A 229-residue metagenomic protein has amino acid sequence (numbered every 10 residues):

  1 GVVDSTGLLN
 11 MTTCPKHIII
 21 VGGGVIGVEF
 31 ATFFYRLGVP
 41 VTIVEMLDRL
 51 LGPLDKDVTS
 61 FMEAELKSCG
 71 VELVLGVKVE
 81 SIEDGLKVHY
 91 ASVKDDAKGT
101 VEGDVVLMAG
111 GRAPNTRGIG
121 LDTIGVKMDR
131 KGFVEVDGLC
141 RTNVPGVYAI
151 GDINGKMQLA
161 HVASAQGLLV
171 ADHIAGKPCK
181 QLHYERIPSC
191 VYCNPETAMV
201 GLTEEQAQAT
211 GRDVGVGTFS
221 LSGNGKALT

Functional and structural regions predicted by a protein language model:
G1, P40, E72, T100 (+2 more regions): Conserved beta-strand segments of alpha/beta enzyme cores
G1-C14, T100-G176: FAD-site-proximal beta/loop scaffold in flavoenzymes
V3, I19, T42-V44, V74 (+3 more regions): Hydrophobic/aromatic beta-strand patches that form the interior of the parallel beta-sheet core in alpha/beta enzyme
D4-T6, L75-V77, E83, R130 (+1 more regions): Short loop/edge segments at beta-strand edges and connector loops that shape dinucleotide/nucleotide cofactor-binding
L9-N10, P15-I19, V25-G99, K156-S164 (+1 more regions): Rossmann-like dinucleotide-binding cores of NAD(P)H-dependent redox enzymes
L51, I82-E83, R117, N224-K226: Generic structural signal for helix capping and beta-alpha/helix-loop junctions
K127-D129, K177-R186, R212-G217: A short alpha-helix-loop-beta-strand transition element characteristic of N-terminal alpha/beta dinucleotide-binding
A198-T229: Structured beta-strand/loop patches that form or line metal/cofactor-binding pockets in enzymes
